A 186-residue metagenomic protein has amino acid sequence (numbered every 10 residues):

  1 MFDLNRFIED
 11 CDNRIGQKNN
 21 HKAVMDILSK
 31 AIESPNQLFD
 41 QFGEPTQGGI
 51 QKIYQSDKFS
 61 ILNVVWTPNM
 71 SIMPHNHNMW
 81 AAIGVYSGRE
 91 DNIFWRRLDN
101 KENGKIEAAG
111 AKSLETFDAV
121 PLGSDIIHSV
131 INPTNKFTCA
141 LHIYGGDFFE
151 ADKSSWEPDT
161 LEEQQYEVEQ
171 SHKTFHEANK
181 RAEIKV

Functional and structural regions predicted by a protein language model:
M1-Q37: N-terminal leader/capping segments at the start of a protein or of a new domain
D40-P68: A short glycine-rich, His/Asp/Glu-containing loop-to-beta-strand
L62-N76, G123-D125: Conserved short histidine dyad/triad with adjacent acidic residue
H77-R96: Glycine- and acidic-residue-biased ligand/ion/polar-headgroup-sensing regions
A82-G84, K136-E150: A short hydrophobic beta-strand segment most commonly corresponding to one strand of the jelly-roll/cupin
R97-I127: Short acidic-glycine-tyrosine-enriched beta hairpin
G123-I143: Ligand-binding loop in jelly-roll beta-barrel domains
I143-V186: Conserved double-stranded beta-helix
